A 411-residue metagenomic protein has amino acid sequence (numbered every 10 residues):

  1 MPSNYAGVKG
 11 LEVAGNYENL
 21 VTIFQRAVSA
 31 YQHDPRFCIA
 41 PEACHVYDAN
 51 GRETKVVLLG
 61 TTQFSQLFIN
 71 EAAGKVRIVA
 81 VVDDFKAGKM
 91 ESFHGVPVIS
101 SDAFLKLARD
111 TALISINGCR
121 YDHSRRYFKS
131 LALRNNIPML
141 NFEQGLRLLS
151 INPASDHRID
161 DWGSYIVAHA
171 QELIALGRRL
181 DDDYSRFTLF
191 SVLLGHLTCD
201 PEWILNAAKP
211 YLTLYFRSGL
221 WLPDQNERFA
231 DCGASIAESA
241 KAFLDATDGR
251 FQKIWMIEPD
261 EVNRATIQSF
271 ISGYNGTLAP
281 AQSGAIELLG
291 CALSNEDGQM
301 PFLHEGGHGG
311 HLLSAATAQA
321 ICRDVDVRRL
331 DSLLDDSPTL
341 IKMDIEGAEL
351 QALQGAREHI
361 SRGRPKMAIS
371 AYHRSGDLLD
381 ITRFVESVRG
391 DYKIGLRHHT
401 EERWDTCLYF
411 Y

Functional and structural regions predicted by a protein language model:
P2-I78, D84-Y411: Phosphate/nucleotide-binding beta-alpha loop and adjacent structural elements of enzyme active sites
